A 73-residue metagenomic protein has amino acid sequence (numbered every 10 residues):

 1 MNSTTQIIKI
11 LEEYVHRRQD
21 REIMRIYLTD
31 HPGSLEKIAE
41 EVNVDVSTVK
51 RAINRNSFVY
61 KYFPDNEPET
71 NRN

Functional and structural regions predicted by a protein language model:
M1-E22: Short, Lys/Arg-enriched anionic-surface-contact patches
I26-H31: Short helix-to-turn junction characteristic of helix-turn-helix DNA-binding domains, especially the helix
L35: Helix-turn-helix DNA-binding elements, focusing on the entry/boundary residues of the two helices that contact DNA
I38-E40: Short alpha-helical "recognition helix" segments of helix-turn-helix
I53: DNA major-groove recognition helix of helix-turn-helix
V59-N73: Short Lys/Arg-enriched helix C-cap and helix-to-coil transition segments that create basic nucleic-acid-contact patches
